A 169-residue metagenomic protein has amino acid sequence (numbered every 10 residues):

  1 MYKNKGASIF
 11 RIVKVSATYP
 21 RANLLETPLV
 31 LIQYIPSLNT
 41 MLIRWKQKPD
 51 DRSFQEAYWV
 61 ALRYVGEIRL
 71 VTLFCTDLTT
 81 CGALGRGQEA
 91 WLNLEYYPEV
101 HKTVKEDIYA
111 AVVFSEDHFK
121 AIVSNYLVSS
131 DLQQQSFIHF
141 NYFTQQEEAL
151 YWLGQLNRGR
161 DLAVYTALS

Functional and structural regions predicted by a protein language model:
Y2-S169: Amphipathic, Lys/Arg-enriched alpha-helical "gate/interface" segment within cytosolic domains that mediates
